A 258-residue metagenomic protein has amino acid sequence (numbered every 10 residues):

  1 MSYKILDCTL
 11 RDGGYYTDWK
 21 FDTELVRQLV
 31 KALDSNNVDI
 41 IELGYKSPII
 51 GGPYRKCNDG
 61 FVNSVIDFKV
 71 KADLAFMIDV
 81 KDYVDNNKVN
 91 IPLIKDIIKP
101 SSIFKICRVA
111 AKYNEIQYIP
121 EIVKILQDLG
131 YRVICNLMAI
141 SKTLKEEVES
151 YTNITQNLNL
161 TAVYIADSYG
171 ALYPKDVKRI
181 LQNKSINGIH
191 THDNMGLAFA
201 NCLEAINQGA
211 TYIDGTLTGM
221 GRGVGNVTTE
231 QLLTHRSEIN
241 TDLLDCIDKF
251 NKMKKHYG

Functional and structural regions predicted by a protein language model:
M1-D18, K71-D73, D128-A139, Q182-S185: N-terminal small/glycine-rich loop or linker at the start of catalytic domains across soluble metabolic enzymes
S2-C8, V30-Y45: N-terminal glycine-rich anion-binding loops that anchor highly charged ligand groups
D7, E42-Y45, F76, R108-V109 (+4 more regions): General beta-strand structural signal in soluble alpha/beta enzymes
K20, L137-E147, P174, T191-L197: Active-site glycine- and acidic-residue-rich loops that bind and position anionic ligands or nucleotide-like cofactors
D22-E24, R55-F61, N90-P92, E147-N153 (+4 more regions): Charged helix-capping and loop-helix junction motifs
D34, I40, Y45-Q156: Active-site beta->alpha loop and helix N-cap motifs at the rims of alpha/beta catalytic domains
D39, K105, T161, T211: Short acidic/polar active-site loop segments enriched in Thr and Asp
A162-G258: Catalytic alpha/beta core domains of metabolic enzymes, predominantly
